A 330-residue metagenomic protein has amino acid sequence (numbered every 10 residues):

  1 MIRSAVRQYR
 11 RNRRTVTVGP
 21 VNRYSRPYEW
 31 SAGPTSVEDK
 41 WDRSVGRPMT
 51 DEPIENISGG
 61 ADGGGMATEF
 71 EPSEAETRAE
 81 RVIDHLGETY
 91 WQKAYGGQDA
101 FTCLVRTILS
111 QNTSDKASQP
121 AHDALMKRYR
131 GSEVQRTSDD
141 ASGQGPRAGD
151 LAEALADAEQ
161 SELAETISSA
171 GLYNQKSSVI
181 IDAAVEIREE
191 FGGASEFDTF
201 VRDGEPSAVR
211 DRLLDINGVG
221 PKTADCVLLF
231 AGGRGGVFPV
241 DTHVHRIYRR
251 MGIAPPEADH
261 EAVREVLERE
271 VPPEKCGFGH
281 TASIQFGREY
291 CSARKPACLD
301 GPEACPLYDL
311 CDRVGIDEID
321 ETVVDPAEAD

Functional and structural regions predicted by a protein language model:
I2-Y9, V21-F200, E274, A282-D330: N-terminal polyanion-binding entry modules of DNA glycosylases/AP lyases and select other DNA-binding proteins
R106, S110, D123-M126, A164-S168 (+6 more regions): Amphipathic alpha-helical segments within well-ordered protein domains
D198-N217: Extended, structured, electrostatic nucleic-acid-contact surfaces
L229-G279: Phosphate-backbone recognition surface of nucleic-acid-processing proteins
